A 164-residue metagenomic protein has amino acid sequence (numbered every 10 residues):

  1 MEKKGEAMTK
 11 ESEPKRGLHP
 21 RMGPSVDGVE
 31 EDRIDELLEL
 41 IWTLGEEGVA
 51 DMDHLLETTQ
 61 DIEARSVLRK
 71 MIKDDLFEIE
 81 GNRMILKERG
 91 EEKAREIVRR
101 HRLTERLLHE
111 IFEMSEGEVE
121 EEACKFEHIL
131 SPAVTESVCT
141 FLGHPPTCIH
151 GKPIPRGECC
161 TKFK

Functional and structural regions predicted by a protein language model:
E2-L38, E96: Short alpha-helical segments that sit at the start of domains
A7, E11-P14, E127-K164: C-terminal regulatory/oligomerization modules of transcriptional regulators
E39-E46: Short, locally clustered residues in the helix-turn-helix/winged-helix DNA-binding domain
E47-T58: Short acidic, hydrophobic short linear motifs in intrinsically disordered regions
T58-K73: Short amphipathic alpha-helical interaction segments
I72-N82: A short, conserved structural fragment
N82-H101: Basic, amphipathic "hinge/linker" alpha-helix immediately C-terminal to the N-terminal HTH DNA-binding motif
T104, E110-I129: Leucine-rich, amphipathic alpha-helical/linker segments
